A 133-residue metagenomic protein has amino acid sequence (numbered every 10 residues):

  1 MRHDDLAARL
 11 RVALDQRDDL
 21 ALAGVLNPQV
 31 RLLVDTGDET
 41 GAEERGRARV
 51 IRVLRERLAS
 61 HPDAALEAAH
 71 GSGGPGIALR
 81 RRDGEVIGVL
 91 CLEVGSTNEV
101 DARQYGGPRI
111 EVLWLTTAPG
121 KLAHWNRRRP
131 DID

Functional and structural regions predicted by a protein language model:
M1-D133: C-terminal and inter-domain tail/linker signature
